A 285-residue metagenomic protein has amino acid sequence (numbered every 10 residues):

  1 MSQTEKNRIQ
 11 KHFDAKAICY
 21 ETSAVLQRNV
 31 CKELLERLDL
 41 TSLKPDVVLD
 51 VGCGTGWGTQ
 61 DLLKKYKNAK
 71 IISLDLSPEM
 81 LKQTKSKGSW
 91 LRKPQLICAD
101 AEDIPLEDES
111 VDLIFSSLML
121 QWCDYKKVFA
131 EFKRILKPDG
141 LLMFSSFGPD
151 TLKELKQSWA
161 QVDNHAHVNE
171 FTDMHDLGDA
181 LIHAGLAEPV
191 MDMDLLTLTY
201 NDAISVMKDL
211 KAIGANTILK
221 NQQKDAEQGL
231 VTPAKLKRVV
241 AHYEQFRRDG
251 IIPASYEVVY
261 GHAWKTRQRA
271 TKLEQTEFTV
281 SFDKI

Functional and structural regions predicted by a protein language model:
M1-I18, R28: N-terminal, positively charged/glycine-rich alpha-helical extensions of SAM-dependent methyltransferases
V25-D46, D61: Conserved alpha-helix/loop element of class I SAM-dependent methyltransferases that forms part of the SAM/SAH-binding
V47-I104: Class I SAM-dependent methyltransferase SAM/SAH-binding core
E102-L113: A short acidic, Gly/Pro-enriched loop at the edge of an enzyme's catalytic core that lines a small-molecule cofactor
D112-K126: A short SAM/SAH-binding and catalytic strip from SAM-dependent methyltransferases
K126-L141: A short glycine-rich, Lys/Arg-flanked "PGG" loop and its adjoining helix->strand segment in the class I
L141-S205, A212-D225: Conserved catalytic/acceptor-binding region of the Class I
K211-I285: C-terminal lobe and adjacent flexible extensions of AdoMet/dcAdoMet transferase-like proteins
